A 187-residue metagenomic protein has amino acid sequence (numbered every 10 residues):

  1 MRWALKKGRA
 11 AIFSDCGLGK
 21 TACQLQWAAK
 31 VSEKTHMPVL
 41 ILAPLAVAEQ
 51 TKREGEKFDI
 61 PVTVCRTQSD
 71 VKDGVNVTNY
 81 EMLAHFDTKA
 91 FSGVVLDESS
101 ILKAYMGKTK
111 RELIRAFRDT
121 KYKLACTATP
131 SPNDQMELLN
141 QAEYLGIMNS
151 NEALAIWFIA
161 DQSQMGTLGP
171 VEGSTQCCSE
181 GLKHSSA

Functional and structural regions predicted by a protein language model:
M1-F13: Conserved pre-motif I regulatory segment
A4, Q26-V31, A116, Q141: Hydrophobic residues on the short alpha-helix immediately C-terminal to a glycine-rich phosphate/catalytic loop
A11-D15, L40, L124: Short hydrophobic/aromatic beta-strand immediately N-terminal to the Walker A/P-loop
D15, P44, T129: P-loop (Walker A) phosphate-binding loop of NTP-binding proteins
T21-W27, T35-K57, P132-E137: Conserved Walker A/P-loop ATP-binding site and its immediately adjacent core in helicase/helicase-like ATPase domains
M37-P38, G93, K110-A187: Conserved P-loop NTPase motor "coupling/switch" region that bridges the ATPase
A46-Q68, L145-N149: Conserved helix-turn-beta segment of the N-terminal RecA-like "Helicase ATP-binding" lobe in SF1/SF2 helicases
G74-A116: Conserved RecA-like ASCE ATPase "motif II neighborhood" in helicase/translocase motors
